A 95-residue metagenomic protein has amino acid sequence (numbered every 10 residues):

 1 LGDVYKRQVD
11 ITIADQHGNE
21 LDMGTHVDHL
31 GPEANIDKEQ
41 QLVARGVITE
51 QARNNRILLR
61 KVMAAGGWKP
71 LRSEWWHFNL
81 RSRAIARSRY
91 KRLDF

Functional and structural regions predicted by a protein language model:
L1-Y5: Short, small-residue-biased leader/transition segments that mark boundaries at the very start of proteins
Q8: Active-site or pore-adjacent capping/gating segments
I11: Active-site-adjacent helix-turn-beta-strand microarchitecture at beta-sheet edges that either contains or buttresses
N19-P70: Long, well-ordered alpha-helical scaffolding segments within enzyme catalytic domains, especially pronounced
A65-L71, F78-F95: Low-complexity, Gly/Ser/Thr/Pro-rich intrinsically disordered linker/tail segments
